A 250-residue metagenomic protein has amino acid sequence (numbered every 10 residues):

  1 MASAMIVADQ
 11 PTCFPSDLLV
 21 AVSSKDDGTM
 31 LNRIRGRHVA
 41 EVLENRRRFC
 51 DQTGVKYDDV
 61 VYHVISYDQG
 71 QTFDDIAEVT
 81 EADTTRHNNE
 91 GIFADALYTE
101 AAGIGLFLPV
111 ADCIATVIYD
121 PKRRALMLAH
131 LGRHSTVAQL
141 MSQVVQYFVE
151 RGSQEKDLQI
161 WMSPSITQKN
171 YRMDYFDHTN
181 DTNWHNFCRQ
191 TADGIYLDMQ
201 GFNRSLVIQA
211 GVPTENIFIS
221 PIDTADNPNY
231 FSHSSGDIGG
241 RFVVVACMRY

Functional and structural regions predicted by a protein language model:
M1-Y250: Active-site microenvironment for binding and transforming phosphate-containing groups
